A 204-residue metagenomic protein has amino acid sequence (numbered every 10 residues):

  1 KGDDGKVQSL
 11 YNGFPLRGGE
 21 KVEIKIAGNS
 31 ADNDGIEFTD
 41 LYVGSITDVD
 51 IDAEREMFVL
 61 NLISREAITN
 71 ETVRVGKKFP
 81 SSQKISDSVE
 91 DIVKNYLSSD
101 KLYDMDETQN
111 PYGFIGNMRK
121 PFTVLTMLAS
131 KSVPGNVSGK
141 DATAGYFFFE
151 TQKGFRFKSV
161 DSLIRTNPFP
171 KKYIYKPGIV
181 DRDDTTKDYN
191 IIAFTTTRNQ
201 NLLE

Functional and structural regions predicted by a protein language model:
K1-T69: Assembly/oligomerization scaffold segments
N33-T39, S99-Y103, N136-T143: Short secondary-structure capping/junction motifs at helix and strand boundaries
V49-D52, R65-T69, D91, N95-S99 (+2 more regions): Mid-sequence acidic-hydrophobic segments that form the walls of catalytic/ligand-binding cavities or oligomerization
M57, S64-E66, M105-L203: Short beta-strand-centered interaction patches in the first periplasmic/extracellular domains of large envelope
N70-V73, V89-G116: N-terminal export/assembly leaders
E71-V75, P168-K171: Short, charged, solvent-exposed linker or helix-capping segments at domain edges/interfaces that act as flexible hinges
K77-Q83: Alpha-helical support elements that line or immediately flank enzyme active sites and cofactor-binding pockets
S86-E90, L125-T126: Extracytoplasmic/secreted envelope proteins and their assembly/folding machinery, especially bacterial periplasmic
